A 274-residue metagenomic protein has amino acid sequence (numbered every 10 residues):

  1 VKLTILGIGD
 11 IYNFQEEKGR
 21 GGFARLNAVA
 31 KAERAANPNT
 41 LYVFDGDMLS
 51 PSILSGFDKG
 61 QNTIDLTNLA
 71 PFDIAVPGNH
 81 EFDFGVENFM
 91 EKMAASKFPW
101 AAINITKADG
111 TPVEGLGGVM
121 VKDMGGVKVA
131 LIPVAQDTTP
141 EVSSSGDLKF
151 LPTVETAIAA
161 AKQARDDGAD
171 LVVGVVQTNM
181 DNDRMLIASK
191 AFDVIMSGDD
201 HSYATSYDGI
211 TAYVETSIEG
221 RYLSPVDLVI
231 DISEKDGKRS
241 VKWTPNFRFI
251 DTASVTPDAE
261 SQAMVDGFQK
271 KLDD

Functional and structural regions predicted by a protein language model:
V1-M264: Acidic, metal/ion-coordinating pockets
E260-D274: Active-site nucleophile-His-acid catalytic modules used for acyl/amide transfer and hydrolysis across diverse enzymes
